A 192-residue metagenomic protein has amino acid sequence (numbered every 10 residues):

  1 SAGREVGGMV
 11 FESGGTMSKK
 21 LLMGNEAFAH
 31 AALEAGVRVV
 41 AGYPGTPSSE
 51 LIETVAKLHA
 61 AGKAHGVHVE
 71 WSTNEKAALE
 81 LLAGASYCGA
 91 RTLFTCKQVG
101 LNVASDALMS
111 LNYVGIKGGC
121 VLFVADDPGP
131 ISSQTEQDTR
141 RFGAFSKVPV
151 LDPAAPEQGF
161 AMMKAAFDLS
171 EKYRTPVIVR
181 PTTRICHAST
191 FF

Functional and structural regions predicted by a protein language model:
A2-V6, V10-E12: Acidic, Ala/Val/Gly-enriched low-complexity intrinsically disordered segments
F11-E157, A161-K164, T182-S189: Thiamine diphosphate
D168: Alpha-helical substrate-binding/gating segment
E171-F192: Terminal amphipathic helices with adjacent charged low-complexity linkers/tails
